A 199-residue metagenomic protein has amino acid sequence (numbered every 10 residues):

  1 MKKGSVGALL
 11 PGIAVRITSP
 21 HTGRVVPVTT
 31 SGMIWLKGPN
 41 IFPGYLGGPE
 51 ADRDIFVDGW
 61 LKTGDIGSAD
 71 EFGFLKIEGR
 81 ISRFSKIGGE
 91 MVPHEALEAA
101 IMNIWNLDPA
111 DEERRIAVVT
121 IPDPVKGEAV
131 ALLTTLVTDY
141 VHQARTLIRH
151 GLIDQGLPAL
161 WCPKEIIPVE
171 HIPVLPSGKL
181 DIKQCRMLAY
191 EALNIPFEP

Functional and structural regions predicted by a protein language model:
M1-F72, S82-F84, A100: Conserved AMP-binding/adenylate-forming
V15, R115-V118, E165-I166: Generic structural signal for residues in well-ordered beta-strands
I17, S68-A69, T134, P168 (+1 more regions): Conserved hydrophobic "DFG−1" position in protein kinase catalytic cores
V26-P27, D70, K76, L175 (+1 more regions): Generic structural signal for well-ordered beta-strand positions
V26-T30, G79, G127-A129, K179: Short glycine/proline-enriched turns and hinge-like loops at secondary-structure junctions
G38, P43-G44, I66-W161: AMP-binding/adenylate-forming catalytic core of the ANL superfamily
I66, D181-A189: A short, well-structured catalytic beta-strand-centered motif of the EAL phosphodiesterase domain for c-di-GMP
E128, D154-L180, I195-P199: AMP-binding/adenylate-forming catalytic domain of the ANL superfamily
